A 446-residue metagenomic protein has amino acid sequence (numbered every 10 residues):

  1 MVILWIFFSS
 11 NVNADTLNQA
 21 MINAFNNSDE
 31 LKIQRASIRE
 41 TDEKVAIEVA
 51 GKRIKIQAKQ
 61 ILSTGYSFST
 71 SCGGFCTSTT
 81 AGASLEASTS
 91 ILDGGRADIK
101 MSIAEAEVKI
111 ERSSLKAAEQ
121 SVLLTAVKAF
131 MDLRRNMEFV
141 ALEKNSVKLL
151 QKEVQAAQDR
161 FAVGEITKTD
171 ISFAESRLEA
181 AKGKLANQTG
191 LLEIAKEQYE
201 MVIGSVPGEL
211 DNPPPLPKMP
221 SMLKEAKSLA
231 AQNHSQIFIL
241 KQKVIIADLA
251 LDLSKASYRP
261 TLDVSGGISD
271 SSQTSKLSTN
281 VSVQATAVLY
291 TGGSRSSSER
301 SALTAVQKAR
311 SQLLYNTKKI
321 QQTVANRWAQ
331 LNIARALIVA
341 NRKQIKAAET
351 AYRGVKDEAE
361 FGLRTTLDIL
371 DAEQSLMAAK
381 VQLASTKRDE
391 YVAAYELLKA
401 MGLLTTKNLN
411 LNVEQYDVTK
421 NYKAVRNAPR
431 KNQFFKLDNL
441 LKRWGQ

Functional and structural regions predicted by a protein language model:
M1-V2, V12: Cleavable N-terminal signal peptides
F8-A14: Sec/Tat signal peptide C-region and signal peptidase I cleavage site
D15, E119-N233, R327-Q330, A334 (+6 more regions): Periplasmic alpha-helical coiled-coil/stalk elements that build and connect Gram-negative outer-membrane
D15-I33: Short N-terminal segments immediately surrounding and downstream of signal-peptide cleavage
A24-E30, S205, Q232-Q236: Short loop-to-helix capping motifs
S28, R35, D42, V49 (+31 more regions): Alpha-helical coiled-coil heptad-repeat register
I54-A117, F238-A250, K255-T317, R327 (+1 more regions): Small/polar-residue-enriched beta-strand and adjacent coil segments characteristic of outer-membrane beta-barrel
S385-Q446: Acidic, low-complexity, intrinsically disordered peripheral segments
